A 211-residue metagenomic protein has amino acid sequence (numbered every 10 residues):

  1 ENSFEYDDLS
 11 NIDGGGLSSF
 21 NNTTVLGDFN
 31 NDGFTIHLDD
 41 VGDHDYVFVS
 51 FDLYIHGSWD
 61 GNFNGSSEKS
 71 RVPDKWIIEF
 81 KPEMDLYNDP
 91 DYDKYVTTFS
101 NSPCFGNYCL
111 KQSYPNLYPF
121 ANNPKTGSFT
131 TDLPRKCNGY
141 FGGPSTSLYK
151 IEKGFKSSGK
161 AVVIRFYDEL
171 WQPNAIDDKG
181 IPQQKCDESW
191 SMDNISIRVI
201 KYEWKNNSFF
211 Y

Functional and structural regions predicted by a protein language model:
E1-G15, D85-P103, Y202-Y211: Extracellular carbohydrate-recognition regions
S3-H37, Y46, Y118-G143, D187-W190: Surface-exposed, low-complexity/disordered Ser/Thr/Gly/Pro/Asn-rich loops and linkers
D28-S50, G57-W59, V72-W76, S145-K153 (+1 more regions): Short beta-strands within extracellular/lumenal beta-sheet-rich domains
D40-Y46, F80-Y87, G154-V162: A short, structured loop/turn motif at beta-sheet edges
H44, Y54-V72, C104, Q172-A175: Extended, low-complexity, turn-rich repeat/linker tracts enriched in Gly/Pro/Ser/Thr and Asp/Glu that occur
Y54-H56, E79-E83, S100, Y167 (+1 more regions): Predominantly extracellular/luminal cell-surface or secreted proteins
S66-Y87, N194-S196: Short edge-strand/loop segments of extracellular domains
G106, K111-W204: Terminal, low-complexity interaction segments
